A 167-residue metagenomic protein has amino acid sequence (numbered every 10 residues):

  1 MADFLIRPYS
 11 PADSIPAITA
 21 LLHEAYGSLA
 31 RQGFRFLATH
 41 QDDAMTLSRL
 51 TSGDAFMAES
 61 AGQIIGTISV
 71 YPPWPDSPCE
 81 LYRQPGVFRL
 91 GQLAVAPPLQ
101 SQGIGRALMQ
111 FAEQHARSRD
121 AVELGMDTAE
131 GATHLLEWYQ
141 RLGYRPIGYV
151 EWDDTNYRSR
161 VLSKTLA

Functional and structural regions predicted by a protein language model:
M1-D13: Conserved N-terminal entry element of GNAT/NAT acetyltransferase domains
A12, T19, H23-S48: Conserved GNAT-fold acetyl-CoA-binding loop/helix
F56, R83-F88, V122-L142, G148-A167: C-terminal "cap" of GNAT-fold acetyltransferases
M57, Q63-P72, R89, A94: Conserved beta-strand in the GNAT
W74-R83: A short, polar/charged loop-to-alpha-helix boundary motif
G91-Q100, A129: A short, internal acetyl-CoA/4′-phosphopantetheine-binding micro-motif in the GNAT/acyltransferase core
V95, S101-Q114, R141: Conserved acetyl-CoA-binding loop-helix of GNAT-fold acetyltransferases
M109, A116-D127: Conserved GNAT acetyl-CoA-binding A-motif
